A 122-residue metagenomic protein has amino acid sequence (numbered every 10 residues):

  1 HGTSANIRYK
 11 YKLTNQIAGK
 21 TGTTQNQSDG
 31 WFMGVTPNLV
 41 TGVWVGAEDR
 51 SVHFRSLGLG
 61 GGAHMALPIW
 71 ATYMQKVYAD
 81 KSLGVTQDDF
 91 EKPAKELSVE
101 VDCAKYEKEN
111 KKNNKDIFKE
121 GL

Functional and structural regions predicted by a protein language model:
H1-Y106, K119: A penicillin-recognizing enzyme superfamily signal
K111-L122: Short, low-complexity, Pro/Ser/Thr/Gly-rich segments in the mature regions of secreted, periplasmic
